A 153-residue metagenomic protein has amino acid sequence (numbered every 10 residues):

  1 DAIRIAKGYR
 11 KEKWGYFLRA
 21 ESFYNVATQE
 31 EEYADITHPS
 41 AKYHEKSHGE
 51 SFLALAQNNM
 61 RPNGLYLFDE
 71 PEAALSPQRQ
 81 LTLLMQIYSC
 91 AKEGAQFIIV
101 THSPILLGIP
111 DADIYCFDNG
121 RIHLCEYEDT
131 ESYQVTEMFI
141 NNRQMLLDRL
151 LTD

Functional and structural regions predicted by a protein language model:
D1-E32: ABC ATPase nucleotide-binding domain signature region
D1-K7, K11, H38-A41, T82-A91: Catalytic phosphate/metal-binding cores of nucleic-acid and nucleotide-processing enzymes, i.e., regions that mediate
R19, A56, D69, V100 (+1 more regions): Conserved RecA-like P-loop NTPase ATPase core
Y24, E31-T37, N59-L65: A short mid-domain helix/strand-loop element embedded in enzyme catalytic domains that forms or borders the active-site
K46-E70, Q78-C90: GG-anchored amphipathic helix commonly corresponding to the ABC/SMC/Rad50 NBD signature/C-loop
Q78-I99, S103-D153: C-terminal lobe/lid and adjacent interdomain/linker elements of RecA-like ASCE P-loop ATPase modules
